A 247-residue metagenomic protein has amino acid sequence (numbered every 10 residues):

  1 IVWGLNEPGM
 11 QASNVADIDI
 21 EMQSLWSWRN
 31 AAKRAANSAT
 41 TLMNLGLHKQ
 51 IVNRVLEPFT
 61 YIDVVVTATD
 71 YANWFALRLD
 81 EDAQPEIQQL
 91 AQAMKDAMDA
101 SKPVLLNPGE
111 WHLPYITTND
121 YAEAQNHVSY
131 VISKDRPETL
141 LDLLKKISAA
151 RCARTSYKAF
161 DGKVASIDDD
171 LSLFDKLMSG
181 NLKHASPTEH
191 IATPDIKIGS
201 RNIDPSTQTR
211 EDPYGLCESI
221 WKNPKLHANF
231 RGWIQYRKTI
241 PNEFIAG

Functional and structural regions predicted by a protein language model:
I1-G247: A conserved ligand/cofactor-binding region detector
